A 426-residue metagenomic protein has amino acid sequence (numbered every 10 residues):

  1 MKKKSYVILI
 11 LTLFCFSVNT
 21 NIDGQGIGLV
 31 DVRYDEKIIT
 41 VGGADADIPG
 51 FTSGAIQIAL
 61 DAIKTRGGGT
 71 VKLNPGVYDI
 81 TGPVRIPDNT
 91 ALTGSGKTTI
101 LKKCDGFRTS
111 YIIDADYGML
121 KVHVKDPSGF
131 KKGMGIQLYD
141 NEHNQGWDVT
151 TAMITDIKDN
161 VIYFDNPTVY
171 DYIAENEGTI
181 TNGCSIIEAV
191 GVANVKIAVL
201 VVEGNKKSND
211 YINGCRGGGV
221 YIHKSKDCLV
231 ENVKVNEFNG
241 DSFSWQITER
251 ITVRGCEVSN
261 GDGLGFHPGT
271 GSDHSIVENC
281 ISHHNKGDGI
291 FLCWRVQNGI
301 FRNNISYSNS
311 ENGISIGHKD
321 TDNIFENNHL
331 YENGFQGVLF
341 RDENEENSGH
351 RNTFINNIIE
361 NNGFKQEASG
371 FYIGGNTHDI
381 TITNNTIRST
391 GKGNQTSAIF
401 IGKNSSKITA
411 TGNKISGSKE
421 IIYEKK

Functional and structural regions predicted by a protein language model:
M1-K4: Positively charged n-region of N-terminal signal peptides that target proteins for export
L9-S17: Bacterial N-terminal signal peptides
I22-I58: Right-handed parallel beta-helix/beta-solenoid
E36, G68, P75, T81 (+15 more regions): Surface-exposed or flexible loop/turn and strand-edge residues in extracellular/cell-surface modules
A46, S53, Q57-L60, R66-A91 (+5 more regions): N-terminal extracellular ligand-recognition/capping segment immediately after the signal peptide
T65, R85-A91, E188-K196, Y211-L229 (+4 more regions): Right-handed parallel beta-helix/beta-solenoid
C104-D116, P127-S128, K132, N144-L200 (+2 more regions): Small/polar beta-strand repeat architecture
